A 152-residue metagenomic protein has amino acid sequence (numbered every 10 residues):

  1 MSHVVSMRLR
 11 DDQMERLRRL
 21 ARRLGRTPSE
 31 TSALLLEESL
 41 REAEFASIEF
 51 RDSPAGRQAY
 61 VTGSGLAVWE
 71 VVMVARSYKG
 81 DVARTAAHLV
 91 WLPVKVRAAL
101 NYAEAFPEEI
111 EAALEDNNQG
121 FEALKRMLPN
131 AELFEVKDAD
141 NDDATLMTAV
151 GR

Functional and structural regions predicted by a protein language model:
M1, L40-L66: Short, Lys/Arg-enriched anionic-surface-contact patches
M7-L9, L17, L24-E37: Short amphipathic alpha-helical segments
L20, R84-A87: Short alpha-helical "recognition helix" segments of helix-turn-helix
T27, A87-A98: Short, basic interhelical loop/turn and adjoining N-cap of the next helix at nucleic-acid- or acidic-partner-contacting
L40-E44, R97, N101-A112, T145-L146: Short, solvent-exposed alpha-helical "recognition" segments
A46-F50, E108-F121: Short Lys/Arg-enriched helix C-cap and helix-to-coil transition segments that create basic nucleic-acid-contact patches
P54-G65, L114-R152: Intrinsically disordered, low-complexity basic tails/linkers immediately adjacent to helix-turn-helix/homeobox/MYB/SANT
S64-K79: Short, amphipathic alpha-helical "recognition" segments used to contact nucleic acids or chromatin
